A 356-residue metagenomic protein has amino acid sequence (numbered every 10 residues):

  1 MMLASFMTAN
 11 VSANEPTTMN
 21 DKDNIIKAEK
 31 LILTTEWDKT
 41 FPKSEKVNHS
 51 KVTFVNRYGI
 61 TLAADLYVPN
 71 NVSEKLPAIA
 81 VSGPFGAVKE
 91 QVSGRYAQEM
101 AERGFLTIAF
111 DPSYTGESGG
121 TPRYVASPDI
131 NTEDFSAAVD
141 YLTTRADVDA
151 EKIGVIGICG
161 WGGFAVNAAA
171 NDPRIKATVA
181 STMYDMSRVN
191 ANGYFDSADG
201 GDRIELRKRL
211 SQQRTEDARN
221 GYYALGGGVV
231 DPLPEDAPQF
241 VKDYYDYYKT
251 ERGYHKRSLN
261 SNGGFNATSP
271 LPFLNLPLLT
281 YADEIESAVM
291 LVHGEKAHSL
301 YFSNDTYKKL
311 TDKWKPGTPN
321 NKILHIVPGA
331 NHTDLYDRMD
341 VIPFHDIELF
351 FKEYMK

Functional and structural regions predicted by a protein language model:
I26-E74: N-terminal cap/lid segment of alpha/beta-hydrolase-fold proteins
K75-P84: Short beta-strand element of the alpha/beta-hydrolase
G86-Q98, P112: The serine-hydrolase catalytic nucleophile loop
E99-G119: Conserved alpha/beta-hydrolase
V125-A146: Alpha/beta-hydrolase active-site loop
V166-K249: Alpha/beta-hydrolase-fold enzymes
I285, L291-H293: Short beta-strand/loop motif that positions the catalytic acidic residue of the alpha/beta-hydrolase fold
A330-D340: Catalytic histidine-centered segment of alpha/beta-hydrolase-like enzymes
